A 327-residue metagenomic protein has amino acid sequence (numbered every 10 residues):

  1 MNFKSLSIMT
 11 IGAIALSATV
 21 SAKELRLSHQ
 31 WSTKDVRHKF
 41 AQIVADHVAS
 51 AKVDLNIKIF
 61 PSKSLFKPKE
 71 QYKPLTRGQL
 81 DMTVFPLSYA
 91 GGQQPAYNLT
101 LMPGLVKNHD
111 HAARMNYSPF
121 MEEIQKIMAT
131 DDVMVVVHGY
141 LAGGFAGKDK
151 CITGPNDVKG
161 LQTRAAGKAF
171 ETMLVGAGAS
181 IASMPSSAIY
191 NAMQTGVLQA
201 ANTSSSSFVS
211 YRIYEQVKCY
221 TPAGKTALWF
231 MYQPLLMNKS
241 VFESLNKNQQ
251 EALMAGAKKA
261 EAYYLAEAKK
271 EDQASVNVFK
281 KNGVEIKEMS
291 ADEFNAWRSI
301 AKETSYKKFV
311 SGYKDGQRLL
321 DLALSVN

Functional and structural regions predicted by a protein language model:
M1, A22-K23: Absolute protein N-terminus
M1-I8: Bacterial N-terminal signal peptides that target proteins for export
M9-S17: Bacterial N-terminal signal peptides
G12, K23-H111, F120-N327: N-terminal secretory/targeting leader peptides
